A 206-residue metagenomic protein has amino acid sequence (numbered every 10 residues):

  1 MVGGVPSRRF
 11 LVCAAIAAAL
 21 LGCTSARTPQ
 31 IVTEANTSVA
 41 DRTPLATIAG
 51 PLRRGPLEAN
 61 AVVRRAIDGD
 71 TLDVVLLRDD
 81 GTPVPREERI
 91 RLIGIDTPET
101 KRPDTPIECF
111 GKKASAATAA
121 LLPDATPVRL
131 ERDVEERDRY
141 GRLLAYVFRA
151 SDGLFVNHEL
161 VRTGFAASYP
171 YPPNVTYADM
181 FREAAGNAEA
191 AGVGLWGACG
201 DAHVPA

Functional and structural regions predicted by a protein language model:
V2-A206: Small beta-barrel nucleic-acid-binding modules, primarily SNase/OB-fold domains and secondarily Tudor-like barrels
